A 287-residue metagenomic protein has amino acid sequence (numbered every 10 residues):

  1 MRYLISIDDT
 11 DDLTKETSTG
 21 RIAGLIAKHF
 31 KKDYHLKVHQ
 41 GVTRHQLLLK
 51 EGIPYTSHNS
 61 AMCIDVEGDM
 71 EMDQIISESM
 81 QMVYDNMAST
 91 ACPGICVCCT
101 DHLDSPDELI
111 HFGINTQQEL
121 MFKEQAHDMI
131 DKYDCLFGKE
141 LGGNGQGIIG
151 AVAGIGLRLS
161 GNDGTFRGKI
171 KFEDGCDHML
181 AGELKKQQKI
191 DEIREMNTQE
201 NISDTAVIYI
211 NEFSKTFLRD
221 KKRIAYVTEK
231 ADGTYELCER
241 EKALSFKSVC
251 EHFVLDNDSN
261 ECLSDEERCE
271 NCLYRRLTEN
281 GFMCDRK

Functional and structural regions predicted by a protein language model:
R2-K50, T56: N-terminal ordered "arm"
I5, S60-G68, P93-C98, L255: Short cationic amphipathic helices and targeting signals
D8, E67-D69, R275: Solvent-exposed residues in well-ordered beta-strands and their adjoining turns, especially edge/terminal strands
D12-E16, D69, R240: Hydrophobic alpha-helical scaffolding
T17-L25, Q74, E78, E241 (+2 more regions): Conserved active-site and cofactor/substrate-binding residues in soluble primary-metabolism enzymes
T56-E78: Short, structured active-site "lid" loops
D73-L237: Long, hydrophobic alpha/beta structural blocks
F217-L218, K222-K287: Cysteine-centered metal-binding/redox modules
